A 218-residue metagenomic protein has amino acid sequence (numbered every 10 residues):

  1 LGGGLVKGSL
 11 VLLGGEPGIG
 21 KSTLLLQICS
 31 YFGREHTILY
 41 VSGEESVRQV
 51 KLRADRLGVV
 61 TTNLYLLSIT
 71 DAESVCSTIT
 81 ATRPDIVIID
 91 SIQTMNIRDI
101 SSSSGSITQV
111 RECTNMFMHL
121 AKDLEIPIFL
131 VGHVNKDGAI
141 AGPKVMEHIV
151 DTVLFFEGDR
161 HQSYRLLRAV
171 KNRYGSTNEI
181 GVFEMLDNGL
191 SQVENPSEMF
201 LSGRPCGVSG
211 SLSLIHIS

Functional and structural regions predicted by a protein language model:
L1-L57, C76, T80: The Walker A/P-loop phosphate-binding site
E16-G18, G43-S46, I69-A72, S91-T94 (+5 more regions): Short, ordered loop/turn segments at secondary-structure junctions
C29, I89-I92: Glycine-rich phosphate-binding loops of nucleotide-dependent enzymes
V59-I79: Short glycine-rich substrate-engagement loop in P-loop NTPases that contacts/grips substrate
T62-I69, R98-R111: Flexible beta-alpha connector loops of hexameric P-loop NTPases
I79, R83-I89: Proline-aspartate-enriched helix->loop->beta-strand connector
N115-G207: Phosphate-binding/switch region of NTP-binding enzymes
I215-S218: Conserved small/polar residues in nucleotide/adenosyl-binding loops
